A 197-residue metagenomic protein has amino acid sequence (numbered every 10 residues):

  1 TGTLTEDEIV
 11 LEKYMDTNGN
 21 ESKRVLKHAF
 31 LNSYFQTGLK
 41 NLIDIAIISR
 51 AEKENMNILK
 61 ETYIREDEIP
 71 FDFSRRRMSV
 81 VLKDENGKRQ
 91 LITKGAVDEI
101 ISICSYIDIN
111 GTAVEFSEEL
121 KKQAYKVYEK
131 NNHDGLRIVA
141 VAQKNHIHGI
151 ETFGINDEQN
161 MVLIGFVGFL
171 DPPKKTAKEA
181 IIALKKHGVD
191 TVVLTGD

Functional and structural regions predicted by a protein language model:
T1-L163, F169, I182-A183, H187-G196: Cytosolic catalytic regions of ATP/NTP-dependent phosphoryl-transfer enzymes
K178-A180: Acidic, divalent-metal-coordinating active-site segment for phosphoryl/phosphodiester hydrolysis, typified by short
